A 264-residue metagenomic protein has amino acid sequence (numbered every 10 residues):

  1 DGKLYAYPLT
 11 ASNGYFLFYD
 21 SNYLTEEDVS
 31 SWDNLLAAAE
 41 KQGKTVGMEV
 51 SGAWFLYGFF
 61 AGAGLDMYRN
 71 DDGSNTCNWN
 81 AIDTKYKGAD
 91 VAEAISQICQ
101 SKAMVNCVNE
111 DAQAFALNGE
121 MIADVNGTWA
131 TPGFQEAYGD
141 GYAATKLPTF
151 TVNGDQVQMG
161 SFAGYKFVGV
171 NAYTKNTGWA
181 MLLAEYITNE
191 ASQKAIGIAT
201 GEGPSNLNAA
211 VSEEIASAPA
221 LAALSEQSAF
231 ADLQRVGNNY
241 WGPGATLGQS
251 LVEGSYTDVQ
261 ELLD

Functional and structural regions predicted by a protein language model:
D1-S30, V50-T76, F162-V170, W241-S250: Periplasmic solute-binding protein
Y23, A37-K41, S96-I98, E110-D124 (+2 more regions): Short helices/loops that flank or line small-molecule/ion binding pockets
S30-D33, M104-L117, W129: Short helix-initiation/N-cap motifs at beta->coil->alpha
N34-M48: Short loop->beta-strand "edge-of-pocket" segments that line small-molecule binding or catalytic clefts across diverse
S74-V108: Glycine-centered hinge/linker elements that transmit conformational signals in sensory and ligand-binding systems
I122-G127, A143-T145: Paired acidic/hydrophobic, glycine-rich loop segments that form the ligand-binding mouth/hinge of periplasmic-binding
E136-T200: Extracytoplasmic/periplasmic substrate-recognition and gating elements
F162, A199-S205, A209-D264: C-terminal capping/gating helix-and-loop segments adjacent to ligand/active sites or protein-protein/ligand interfaces
